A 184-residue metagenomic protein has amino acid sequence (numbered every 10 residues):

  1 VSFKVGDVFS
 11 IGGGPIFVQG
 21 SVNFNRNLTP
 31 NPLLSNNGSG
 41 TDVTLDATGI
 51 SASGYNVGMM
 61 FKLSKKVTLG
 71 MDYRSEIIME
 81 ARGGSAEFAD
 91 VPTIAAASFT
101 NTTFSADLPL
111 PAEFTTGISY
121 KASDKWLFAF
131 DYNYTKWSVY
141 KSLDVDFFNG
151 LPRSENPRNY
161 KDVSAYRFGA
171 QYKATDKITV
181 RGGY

Functional and structural regions predicted by a protein language model:
V1-Y184: Outer-membrane beta-barrel porins/channels
